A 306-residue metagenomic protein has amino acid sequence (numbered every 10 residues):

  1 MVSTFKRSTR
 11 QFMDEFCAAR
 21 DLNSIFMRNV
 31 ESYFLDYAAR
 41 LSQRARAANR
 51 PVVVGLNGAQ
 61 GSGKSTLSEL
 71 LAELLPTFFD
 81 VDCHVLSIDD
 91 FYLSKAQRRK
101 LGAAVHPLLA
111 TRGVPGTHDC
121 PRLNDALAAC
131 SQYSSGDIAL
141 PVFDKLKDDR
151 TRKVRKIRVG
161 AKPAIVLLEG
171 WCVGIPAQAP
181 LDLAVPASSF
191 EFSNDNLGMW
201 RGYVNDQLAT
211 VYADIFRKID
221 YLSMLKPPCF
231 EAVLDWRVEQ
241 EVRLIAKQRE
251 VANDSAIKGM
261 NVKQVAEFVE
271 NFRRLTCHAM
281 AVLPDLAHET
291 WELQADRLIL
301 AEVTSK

Functional and structural regions predicted by a protein language model:
M1-S32: Charged, amphipathic alpha-helical linker segments immediately N-terminal to NTP-binding catalytic cores
F5-R7, S24, E31, C172-K306: Conserved NTP phosphate-binding and transfer environment spanning the P-loop NTPase/kinase superfamily
V53-N57: Short hydrophobic/aromatic beta-strand immediately N-terminal to the Walker A/P-loop
G61: Walker A (P-loop) phosphate-binding loop of P-loop NTPases
K64: Conserved lysine of the Walker
L67, L71: Hydrophobic positions on the alpha1 helix immediately C-terminal to the Walker A/P-loop
E73-H84: Post-Walker A helix-loop "phosphate-sensing" segment adjacent to the P-loop in P-loop NTPases
H84-L86, F91-D148: Conserved nucleotide-sensing/catalytic segment adjacent to the nucleotide-binding pocket in NTP-handling enzymes
